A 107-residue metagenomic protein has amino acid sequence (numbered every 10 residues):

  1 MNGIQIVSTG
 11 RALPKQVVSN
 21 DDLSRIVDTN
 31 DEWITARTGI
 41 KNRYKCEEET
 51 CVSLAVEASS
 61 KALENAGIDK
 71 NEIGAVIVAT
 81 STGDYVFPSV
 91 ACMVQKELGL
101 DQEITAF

Functional and structural regions predicted by a protein language model:
M1-G74: Conserved active-site "lid/cap" helical segment
T35-R37, K41-S53, S81-F107: Conserved catalytic cysteine-centered active-site region of acyl-thioester-dependent Claisen-condensing enzymes
A75-T80: Short glycine-rich or small-residue beta-strand-to-loop segments that form or flank ligand, phosphate, metal/Fe-S
